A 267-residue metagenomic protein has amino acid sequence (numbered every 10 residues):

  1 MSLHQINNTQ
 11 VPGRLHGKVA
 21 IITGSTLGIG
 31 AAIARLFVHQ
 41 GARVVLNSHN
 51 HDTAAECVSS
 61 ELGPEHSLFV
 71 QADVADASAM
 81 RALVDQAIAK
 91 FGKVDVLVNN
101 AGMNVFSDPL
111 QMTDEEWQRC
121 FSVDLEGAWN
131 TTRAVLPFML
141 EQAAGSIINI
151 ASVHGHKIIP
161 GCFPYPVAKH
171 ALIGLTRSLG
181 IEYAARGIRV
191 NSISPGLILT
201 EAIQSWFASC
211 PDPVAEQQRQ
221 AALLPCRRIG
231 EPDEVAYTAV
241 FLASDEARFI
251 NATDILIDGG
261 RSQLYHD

Functional and structural regions predicted by a protein language model:
S2-P12, K157, V240, N251-D267: Short C-terminal tail/terminal secondary-structure segment of NAD(P)H-dependent dehydrogenase/reductase domains
V19, T26-L27: Conserved glycine-rich cofactor-binding loop
D108-P109, T113-F121, Q220: Substrate-binding pocket helix/loop in short-chain dehydrogenase/reductase
W129, R228-I257, S262-Q263: C-terminal substrate-recognition "lid" of short-chain dehydrogenase/reductases
T132, A168, T176: Active-site helix of classical SDR
P137, I181-A185, R248: Alpha-helical segment proximal to the catalytic Tyr-Lys
S152: Residue(s) in the substrate-gating loop at a strand-loop-helix junction that position the organic substrate next
